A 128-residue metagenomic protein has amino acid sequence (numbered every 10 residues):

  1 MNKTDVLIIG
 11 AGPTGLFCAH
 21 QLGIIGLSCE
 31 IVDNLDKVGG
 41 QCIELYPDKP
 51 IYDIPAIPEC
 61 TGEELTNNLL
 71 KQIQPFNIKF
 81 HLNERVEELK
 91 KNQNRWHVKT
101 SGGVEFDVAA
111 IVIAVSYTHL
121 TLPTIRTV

Functional and structural regions predicted by a protein language model:
M1-I9, I24-I25, K37, F80-L120: FAD-binding core/adjacent interface of flavoenzyme oxidoreductases
V6-E30: N-terminal Rossmann-like FAD-binding beta1-loop-alpha1 element of flavoenzymes
P13-L16, G40-Q41, Y117: Gly/Ser/Thr-rich helix-start
C18, L69, T118: Aromatic/hydrophobic pocket-lining residues that form π-stacking "cages" and hydrophobic walls in ligand
I25-I43: Glycine-rich FAD pyrophosphate-binding loop
I43-E105: N-terminal Rossmann-like dinucleotide/flavin-binding domain of flavoprotein oxidoreductases that bind FAD/FMN
H119-V128: Single conserved hydrophobic/aromatic residue that forms the stacking wall/gate of nucleotide- or nucleobase-binding
